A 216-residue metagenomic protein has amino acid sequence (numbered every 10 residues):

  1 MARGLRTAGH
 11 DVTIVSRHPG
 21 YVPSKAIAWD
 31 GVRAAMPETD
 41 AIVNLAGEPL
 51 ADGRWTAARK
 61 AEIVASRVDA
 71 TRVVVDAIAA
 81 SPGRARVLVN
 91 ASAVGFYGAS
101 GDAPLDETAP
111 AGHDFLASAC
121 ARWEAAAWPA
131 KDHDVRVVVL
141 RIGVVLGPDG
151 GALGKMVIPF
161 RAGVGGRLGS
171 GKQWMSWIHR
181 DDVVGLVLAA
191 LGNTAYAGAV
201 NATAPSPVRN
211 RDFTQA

Functional and structural regions predicted by a protein language model:
M1-H10: N-terminal Rossmann NAD(P)H-binding glycine-rich loop of SDR-like oxidoreductase domains
G20-V73: NAD(P)H-binding glycine-rich loop region in Rossmannoid oxidoreductase-like domains and their noncatalytic homologs
A65, D69, G101-V139: Catalytic helix-loop patch of NAD(P)-dependent Rossmann-fold dehydrogenases
R72-D114: Conserved Rossmann-fold NAD(P)-dependent oxidoreductase catalytic core, especially the SDR/UDP-sugar
A121, A130-V139, G143-M175, R180: NAD(P)-dependent short-chain dehydrogenase/reductase
N193-A216: Mid/C-terminal beta-alpha module of Rossmann-like enzyme folds, strongest in SDR-family dehydrogenases/epimerases
